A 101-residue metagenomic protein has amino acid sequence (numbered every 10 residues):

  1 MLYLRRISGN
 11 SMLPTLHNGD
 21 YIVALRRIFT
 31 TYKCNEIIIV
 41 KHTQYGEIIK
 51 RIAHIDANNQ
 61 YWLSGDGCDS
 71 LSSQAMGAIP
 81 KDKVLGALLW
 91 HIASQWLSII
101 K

Functional and structural regions predicted by a protein language model:
M1-K101: Extended hydrophobic leader/signal-anchor segments used for secretion and membrane insertion
